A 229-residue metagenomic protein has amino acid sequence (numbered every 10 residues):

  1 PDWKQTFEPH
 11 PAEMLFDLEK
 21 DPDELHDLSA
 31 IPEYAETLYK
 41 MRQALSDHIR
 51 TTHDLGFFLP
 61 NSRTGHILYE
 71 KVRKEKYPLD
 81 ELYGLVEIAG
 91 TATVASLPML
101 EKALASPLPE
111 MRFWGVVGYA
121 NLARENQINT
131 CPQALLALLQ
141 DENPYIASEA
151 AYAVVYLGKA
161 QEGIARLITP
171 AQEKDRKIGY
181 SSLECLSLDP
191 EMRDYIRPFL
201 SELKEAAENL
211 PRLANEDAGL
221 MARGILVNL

Functional and structural regions predicted by a protein language model:
P1-A30, E36-Y39, L68: C-terminal, low-complexity/hydrophilic appendages and adjacent surface loops of extracellular/periplasmic anionic
F7, Y39-K40, H48-T51, P60-K102: Extracellular/periplasmic ectodomains of large secreted or surface enzymes and adhesion receptors
F16, L25-S29, R42-I49, E101 (+2 more regions): Non-transmembrane alpha-helical segments in soluble domains of secreted/periplasmic/extracellular proteins
D54-G56: Cytosolic regulatory/linker segments at or just downstream of nucleotide-handling modules in signal-transduction
Y77-V94, E110-N126, Y145-K159, K177-D194 (+1 more regions): Structural detector for internal amphipathic alpha-helices that build alpha-solenoid repeat scaffolds
T93-A105, E125-L139, K159-A171, M192-E208: Amphipathic alpha-helical scaffolding segments comprising HEAT/armadillo-like alpha-solenoid repeats
L104-E110, L139-Y145, P170-K177, E205-D217: Short coil turns that connect the paired helices of HEAT/ARM alpha-solenoid repeats
